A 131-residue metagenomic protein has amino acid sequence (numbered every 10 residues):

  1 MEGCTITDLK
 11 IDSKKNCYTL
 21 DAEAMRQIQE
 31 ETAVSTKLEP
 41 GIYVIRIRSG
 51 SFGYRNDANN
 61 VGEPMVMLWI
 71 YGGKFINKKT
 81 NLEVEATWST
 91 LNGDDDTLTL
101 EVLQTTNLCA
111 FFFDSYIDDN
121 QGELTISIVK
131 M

Functional and structural regions predicted by a protein language model:
M1-M131: Acidic, Ser/Thr/Pro
